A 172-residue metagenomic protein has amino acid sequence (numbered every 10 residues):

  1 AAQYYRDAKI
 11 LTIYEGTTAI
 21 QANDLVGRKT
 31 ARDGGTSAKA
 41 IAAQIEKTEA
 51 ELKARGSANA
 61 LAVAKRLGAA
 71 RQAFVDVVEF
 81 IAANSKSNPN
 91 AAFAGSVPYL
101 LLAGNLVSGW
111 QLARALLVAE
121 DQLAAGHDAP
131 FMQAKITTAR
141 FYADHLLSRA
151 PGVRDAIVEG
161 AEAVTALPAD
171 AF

Functional and structural regions predicted by a protein language model:
A1-G27, V97-Q111: Conserved phosphate/anionic-ligand binding catalytic regions in large, soluble enzymes, centered on
D7, A19, N23, G34-A38 (+5 more regions): Alpha-helix initiation and N-capping motif
I13, T17-K53: Short, exposed interaction patches on small structured surface elements
K29-R32, K47-F172: C-terminal amphipathic alpha-helical interaction region
